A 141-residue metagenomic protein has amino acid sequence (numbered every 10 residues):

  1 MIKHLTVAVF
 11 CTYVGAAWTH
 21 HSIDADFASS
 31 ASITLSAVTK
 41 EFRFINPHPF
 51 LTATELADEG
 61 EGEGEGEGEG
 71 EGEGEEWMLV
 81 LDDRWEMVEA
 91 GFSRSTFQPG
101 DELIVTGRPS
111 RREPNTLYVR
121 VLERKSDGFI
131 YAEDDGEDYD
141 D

Functional and structural regions predicted by a protein language model:
W18-I33: Short boundary/loop segments of OB/S1/cold-shock single-stranded nucleic-acid-binding domains
A37-T39, E102: Conserved hydrophobic positions within beta-strands
I45-L56: Short aromatic-glycine-enriched beta-strand elements
E59-E75: Intrinsically disordered, low-complexity segments used as extracellular stalks/linkers and nuclear/regulatory IDRs
L81-E89: Short, structured beta-strand/loop micro-motifs enriched in basic residues and often containing a Trp
E89-V105: Short nucleic-acid-contacting surface segments enriched for D/E, G, S/T with interspersed K/R
S110-D135: OB-fold/S1-family single-stranded nucleic acid-binding modules
